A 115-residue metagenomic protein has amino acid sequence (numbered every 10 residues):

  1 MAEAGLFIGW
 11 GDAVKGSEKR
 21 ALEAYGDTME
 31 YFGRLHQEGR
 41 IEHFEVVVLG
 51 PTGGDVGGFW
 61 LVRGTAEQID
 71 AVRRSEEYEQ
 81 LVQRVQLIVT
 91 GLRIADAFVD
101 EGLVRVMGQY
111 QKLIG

Functional and structural regions predicted by a protein language model:
M1-V56, G64-R74, I94-G115: Short S/T/G/P-rich N-terminal loop/turn motif that feeds into the first structured element of a domain
V56-G58, I88: Residues that flank catalytic or metal-binding motifs in active/ligand-binding sites
L61: Active-site scaffold segments
E77: Residue-level recognition of oxygen-bearing side chains
Q80-A97: Conserved short beta-strand edge segments in small beta-sheet-based binding/regulatory domains
